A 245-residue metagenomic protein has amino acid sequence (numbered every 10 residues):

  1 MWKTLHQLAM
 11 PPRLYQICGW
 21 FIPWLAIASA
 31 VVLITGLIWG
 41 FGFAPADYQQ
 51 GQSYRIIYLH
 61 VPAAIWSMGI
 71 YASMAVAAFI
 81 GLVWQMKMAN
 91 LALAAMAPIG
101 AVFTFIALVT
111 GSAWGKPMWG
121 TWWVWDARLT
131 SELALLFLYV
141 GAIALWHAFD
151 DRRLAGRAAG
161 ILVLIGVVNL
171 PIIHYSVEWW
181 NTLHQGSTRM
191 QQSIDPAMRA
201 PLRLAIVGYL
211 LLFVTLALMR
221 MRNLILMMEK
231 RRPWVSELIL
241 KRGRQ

Functional and structural regions predicted by a protein language model:
M1-Q245: Polytopic transmembrane helical bundles with strong interfacial aromatic enrichment
